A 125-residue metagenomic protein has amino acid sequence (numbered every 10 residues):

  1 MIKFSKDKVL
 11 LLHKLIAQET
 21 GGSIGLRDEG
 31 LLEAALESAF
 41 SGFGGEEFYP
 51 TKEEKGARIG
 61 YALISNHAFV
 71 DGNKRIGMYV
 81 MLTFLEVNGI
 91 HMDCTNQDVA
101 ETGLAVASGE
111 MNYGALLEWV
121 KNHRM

Functional and structural regions predicted by a protein language model:
M1-M125: FIC/Doc superfamily catalytic core
